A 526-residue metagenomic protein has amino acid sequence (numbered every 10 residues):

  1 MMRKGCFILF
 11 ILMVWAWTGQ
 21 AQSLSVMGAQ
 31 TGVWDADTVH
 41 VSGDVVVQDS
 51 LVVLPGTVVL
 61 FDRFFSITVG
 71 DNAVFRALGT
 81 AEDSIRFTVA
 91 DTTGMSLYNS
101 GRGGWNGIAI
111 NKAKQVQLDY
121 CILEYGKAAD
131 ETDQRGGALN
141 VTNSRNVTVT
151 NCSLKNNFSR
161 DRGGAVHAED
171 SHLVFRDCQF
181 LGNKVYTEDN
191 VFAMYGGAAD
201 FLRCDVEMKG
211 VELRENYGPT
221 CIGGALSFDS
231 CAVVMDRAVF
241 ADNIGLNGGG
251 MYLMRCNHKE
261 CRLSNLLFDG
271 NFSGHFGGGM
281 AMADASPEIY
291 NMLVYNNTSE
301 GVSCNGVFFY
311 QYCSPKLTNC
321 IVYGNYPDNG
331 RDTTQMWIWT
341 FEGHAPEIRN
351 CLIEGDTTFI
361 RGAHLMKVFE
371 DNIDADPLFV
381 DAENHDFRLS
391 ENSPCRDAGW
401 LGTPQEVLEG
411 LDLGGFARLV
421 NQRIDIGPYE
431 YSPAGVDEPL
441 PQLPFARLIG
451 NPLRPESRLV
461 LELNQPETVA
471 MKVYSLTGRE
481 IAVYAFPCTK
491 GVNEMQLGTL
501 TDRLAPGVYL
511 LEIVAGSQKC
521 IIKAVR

Functional and structural regions predicted by a protein language model:
Q22, S96-A109, E131-V141, S159-H167 (+7 more regions): Extracellular beta-strand/beta-solenoid scaffold signature
Q22-L51, P55, E131-Q134, N140-N156: Extracellular beta-sheet-rich ligand-binding/adhesion modules
D37-L97: Extracellular beta-helix/beta-solenoid repeat scaffolds
S50-V52, D83-R86, R102-Q134, R145-K155 (+2 more regions): Parallel beta-helix/beta-solenoid
T148, E207, F228-N247, Y252-S390 (+1 more regions): Predominantly extracellular beta-rich ligand-binding scaffolds that present long acidic/polar faces for carbohydrate
E370-E430: C-terminal accessory segments
P439-R526: C-terminal outer-membrane/trafficking sorting elements
